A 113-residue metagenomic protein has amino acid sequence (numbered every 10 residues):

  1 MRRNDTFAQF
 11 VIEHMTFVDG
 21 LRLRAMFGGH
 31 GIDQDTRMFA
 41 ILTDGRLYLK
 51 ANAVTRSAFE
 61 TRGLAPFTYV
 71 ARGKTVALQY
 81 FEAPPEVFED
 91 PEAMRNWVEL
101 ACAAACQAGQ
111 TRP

Functional and structural regions predicted by a protein language model:
M1-P113: Charge-dense, helix-prone N-terminal extensions
